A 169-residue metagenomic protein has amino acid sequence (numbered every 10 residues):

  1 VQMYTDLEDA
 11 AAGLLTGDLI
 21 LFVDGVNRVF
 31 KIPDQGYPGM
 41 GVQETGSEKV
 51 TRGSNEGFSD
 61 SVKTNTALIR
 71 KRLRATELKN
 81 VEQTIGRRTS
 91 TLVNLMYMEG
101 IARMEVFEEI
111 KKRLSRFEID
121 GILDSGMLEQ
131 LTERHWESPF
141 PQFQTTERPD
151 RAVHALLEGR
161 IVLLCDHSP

Functional and structural regions predicted by a protein language model:
V1-P169: Cytosolic regulatory modules rich in charged/polar residues
